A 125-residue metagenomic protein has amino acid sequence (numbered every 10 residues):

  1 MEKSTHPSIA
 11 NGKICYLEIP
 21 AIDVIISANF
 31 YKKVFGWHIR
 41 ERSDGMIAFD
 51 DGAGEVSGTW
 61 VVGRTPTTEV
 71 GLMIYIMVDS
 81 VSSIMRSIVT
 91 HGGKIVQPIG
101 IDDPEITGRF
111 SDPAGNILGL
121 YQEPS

Functional and structural regions predicted by a protein language model:
M1-A28, E55, L72-I74, P124-S125: N-terminal beta-strand motif that seeds the catalytic metal site of vicinal oxygen chelate
S4-I9, V61-T67, I106-R109, L118-S125: A general structural signal for short secondary-structure boundary/capping elements
K13, S43, P104: Exposed loop/turn and edge beta-strand positions of beta-sandwich/beta-sheet ligand-binding modules
Y16, S27, M46-F49, M73-I74 (+2 more regions): Residue-level detection of beta-strand scaffold positions
V24, I76-I117: Vicinal oxygen chelate
Y31: Catalytic core of tubulin tyrosine ligase-like
G36-R42, K94-I99: Short secondary-structure junctions
W37-G71, I117-Q122: Conserved short beta-strand elements that form part of the metal-binding/catalytic scaffold of enzyme active sites
